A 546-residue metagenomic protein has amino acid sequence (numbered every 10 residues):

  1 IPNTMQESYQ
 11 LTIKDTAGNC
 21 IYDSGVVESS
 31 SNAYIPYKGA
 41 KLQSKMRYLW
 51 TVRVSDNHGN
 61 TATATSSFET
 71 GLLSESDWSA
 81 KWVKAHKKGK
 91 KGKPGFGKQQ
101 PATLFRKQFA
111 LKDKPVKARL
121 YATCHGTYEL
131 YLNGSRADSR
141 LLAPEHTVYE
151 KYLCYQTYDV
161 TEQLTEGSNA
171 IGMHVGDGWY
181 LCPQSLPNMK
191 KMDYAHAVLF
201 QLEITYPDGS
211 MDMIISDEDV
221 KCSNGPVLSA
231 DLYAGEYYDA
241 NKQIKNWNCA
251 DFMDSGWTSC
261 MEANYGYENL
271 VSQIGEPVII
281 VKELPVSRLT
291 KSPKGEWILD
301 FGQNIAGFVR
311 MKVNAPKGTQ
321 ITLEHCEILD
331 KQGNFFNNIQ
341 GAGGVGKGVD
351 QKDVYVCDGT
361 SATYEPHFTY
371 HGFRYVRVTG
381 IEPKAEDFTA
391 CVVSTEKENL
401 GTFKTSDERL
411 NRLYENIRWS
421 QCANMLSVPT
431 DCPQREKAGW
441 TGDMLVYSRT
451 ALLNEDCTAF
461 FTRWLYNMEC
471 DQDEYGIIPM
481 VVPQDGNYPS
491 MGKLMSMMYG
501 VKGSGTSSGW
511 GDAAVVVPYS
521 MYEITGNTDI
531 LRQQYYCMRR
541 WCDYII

Functional and structural regions predicted by a protein language model:
I1-R435, G442-D443, C457-T462, Y475 (+3 more regions): Extracellular/oxidizing-compartment recognition motifs
L413, C457-M468, T528-I545: Extended, well-ordered alpha-helical scaffold segments
N416, V446, F460, A513 (+1 more regions): Charged catalytic carboxylate motif
S420, Y447-S448, W464-M468: Short alpha-helical scaffolding segments that buttress acidic/His motifs in well-ordered protein cores
D443, W464, W510-V517, W541: Amphipathic, well-ordered alpha-helical segments in soluble domains
V446-C457, A513-I530: Well-ordered alpha-helical scaffold segments within catalytic/enzyme domains
